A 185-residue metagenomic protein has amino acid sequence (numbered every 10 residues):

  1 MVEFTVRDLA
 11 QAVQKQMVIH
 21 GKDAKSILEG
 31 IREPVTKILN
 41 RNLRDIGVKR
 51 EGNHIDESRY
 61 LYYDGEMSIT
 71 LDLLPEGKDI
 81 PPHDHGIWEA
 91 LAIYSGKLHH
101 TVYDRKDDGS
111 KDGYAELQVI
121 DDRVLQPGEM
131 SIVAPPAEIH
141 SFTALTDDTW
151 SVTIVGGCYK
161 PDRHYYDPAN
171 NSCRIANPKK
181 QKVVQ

Functional and structural regions predicted by a protein language model:
M1-R41: N-terminal leader/capping segments at the start of a protein or of a new domain
V48-E76: A short glycine-rich, His/Asp/Glu-containing loop-to-beta-strand
T70-D84, A134-A137: Conserved short histidine dyad/triad with adjacent acidic residue
P81-H83, H100-T101, I139-L145, S151: Short beta-strand His + acidic residue motifs that chelate non-heme Fe in jelly-roll/DSBH and cupin folds
I87-D104: Glycine- and acidic-residue-biased ligand/ion/polar-headgroup-sensing regions
A90-A92, T146-R163: A short hydrophobic beta-strand segment most commonly corresponding to one strand of the jelly-roll/cupin
R105-H140: Short acidic-glycine-tyrosine-enriched beta hairpin
V152, P161-Q185: Extended, aromatic/histidine-rich regions of cofactor-dependent oxidoreductases associated with respiratory
